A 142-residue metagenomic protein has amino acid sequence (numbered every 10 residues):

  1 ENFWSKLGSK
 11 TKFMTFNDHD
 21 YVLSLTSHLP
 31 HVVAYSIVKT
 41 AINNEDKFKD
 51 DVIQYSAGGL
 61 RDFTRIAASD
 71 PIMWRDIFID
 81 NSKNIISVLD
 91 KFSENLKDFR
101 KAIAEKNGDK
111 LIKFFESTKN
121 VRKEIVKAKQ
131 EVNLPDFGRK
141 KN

Functional and structural regions predicted by a protein language model:
E1-T64: Internal alpha-helical scaffold of NAD(P)-dependent oxidoreductase catalytic cores
H28-H31, S117, V121-E124: Alpha-helical scaffold segments in carbohydrate-active enzymes
A34, V38, A68, K97 (+2 more regions): Charged/polar positions within long, soluble alpha-helices
K49-T118: Interdomain hinge/lid region at the active-site interface of Rossmann-like NAD(P)-dependent oxidoreductases
N120-N142: Long, positively charged, glycine-interspersed low-complexity recognition regions
